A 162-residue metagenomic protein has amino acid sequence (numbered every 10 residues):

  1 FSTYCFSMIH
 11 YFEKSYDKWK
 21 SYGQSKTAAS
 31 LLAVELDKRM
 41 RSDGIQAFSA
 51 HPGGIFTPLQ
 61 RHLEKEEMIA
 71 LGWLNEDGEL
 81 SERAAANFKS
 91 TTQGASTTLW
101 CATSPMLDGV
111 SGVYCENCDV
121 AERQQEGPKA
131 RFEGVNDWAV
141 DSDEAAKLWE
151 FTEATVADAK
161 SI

Functional and structural regions predicted by a protein language model:
F1-I162: NAD(P)H-dependent oxidoreductase Rossmann-fold/reductase module
